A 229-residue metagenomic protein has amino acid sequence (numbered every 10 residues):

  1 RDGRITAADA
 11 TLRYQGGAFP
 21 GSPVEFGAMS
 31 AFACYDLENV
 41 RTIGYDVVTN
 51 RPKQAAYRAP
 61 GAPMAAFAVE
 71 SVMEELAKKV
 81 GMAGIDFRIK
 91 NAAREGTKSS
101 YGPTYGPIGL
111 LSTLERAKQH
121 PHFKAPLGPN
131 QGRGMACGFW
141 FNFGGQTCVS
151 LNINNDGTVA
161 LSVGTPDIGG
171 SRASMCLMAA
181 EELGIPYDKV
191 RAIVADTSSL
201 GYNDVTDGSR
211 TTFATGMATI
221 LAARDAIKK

Functional and structural regions predicted by a protein language model:
R1-A65, L127-K229: Gly/Pro-rich active-site capping loops and adjacent beta-alpha segments that organize cofactor/substrate pockets
A56-K118, G208-K229: N-terminal leader/propeptide and maturation segments of large enzyme subunits in energy/redox metabolism and hydrolases
M82, F123, G184-I185: Helix N-cap/coil-helix junction residues
P103-W140: Short, basic/aromatic recognition patches that contact phosphate-bearing ligands
